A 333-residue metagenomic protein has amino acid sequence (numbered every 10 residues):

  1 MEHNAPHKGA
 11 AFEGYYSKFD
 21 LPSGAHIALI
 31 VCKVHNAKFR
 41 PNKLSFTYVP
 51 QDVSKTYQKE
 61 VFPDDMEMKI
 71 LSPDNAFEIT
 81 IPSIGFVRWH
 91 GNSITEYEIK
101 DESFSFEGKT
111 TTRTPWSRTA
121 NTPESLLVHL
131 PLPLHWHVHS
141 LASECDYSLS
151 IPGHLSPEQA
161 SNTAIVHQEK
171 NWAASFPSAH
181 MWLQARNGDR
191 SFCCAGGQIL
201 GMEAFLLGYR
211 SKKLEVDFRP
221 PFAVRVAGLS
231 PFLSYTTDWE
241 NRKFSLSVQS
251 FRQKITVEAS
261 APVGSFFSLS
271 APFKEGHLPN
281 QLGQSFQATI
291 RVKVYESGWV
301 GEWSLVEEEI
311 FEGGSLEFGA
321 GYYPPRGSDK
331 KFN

Functional and structural regions predicted by a protein language model:
M1-N333: Structured soluble/peripheral alpha/beta segments that form catalytic or ligand/cofactor-binding pockets
